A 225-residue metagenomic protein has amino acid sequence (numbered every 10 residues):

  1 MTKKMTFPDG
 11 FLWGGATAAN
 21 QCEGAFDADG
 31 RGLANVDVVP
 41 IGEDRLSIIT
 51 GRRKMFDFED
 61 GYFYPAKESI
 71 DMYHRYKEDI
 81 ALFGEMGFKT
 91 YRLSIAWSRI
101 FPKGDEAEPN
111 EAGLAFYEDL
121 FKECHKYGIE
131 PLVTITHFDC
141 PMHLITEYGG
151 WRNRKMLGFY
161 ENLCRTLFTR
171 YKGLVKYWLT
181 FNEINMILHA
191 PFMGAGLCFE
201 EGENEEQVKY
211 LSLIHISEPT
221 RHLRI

Functional and structural regions predicted by a protein language model:
T2-N110, L120-E123: N-terminal structural segment of carbohydrate-active enzymes
E23, E183, E218: Acidic-residue sensor for enzyme active/binding pockets
T50, E78-L213: Substrate-binding cleft and catalytic face of glycoside hydrolase catalytic domains, especially the flexible beta-alpha
I214-I225: Single conserved hydrophobic/aromatic residue that forms the stacking wall/gate of nucleotide- or nucleobase-binding
